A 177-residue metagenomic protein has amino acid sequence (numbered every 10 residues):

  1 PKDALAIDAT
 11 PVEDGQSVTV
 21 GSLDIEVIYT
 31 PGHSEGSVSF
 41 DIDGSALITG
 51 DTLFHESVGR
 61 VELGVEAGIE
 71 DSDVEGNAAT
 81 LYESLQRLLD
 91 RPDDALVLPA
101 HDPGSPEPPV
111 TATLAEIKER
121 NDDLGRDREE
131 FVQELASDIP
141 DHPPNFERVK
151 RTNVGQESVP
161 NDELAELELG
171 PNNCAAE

Functional and structural regions predicted by a protein language model:
P1-V27, R120-D123: Active-site HxH/HxHxD metal-binding segment of metal-dependent hydrolases
P11, V27-Y29, T49, P99: Structural signal for conserved beta-strand scaffold positions within catalytic alpha/beta enzyme cores
Q16-I42, L47: Core dinuclear metal-dependent hydrolase active-site scaffold
G21, G59-G64, Q156-V159: Glycine-centered flexibility motif
E35-P143: Metallo-beta-lactamase
S137-E177: C-terminal regulatory/interaction regions
